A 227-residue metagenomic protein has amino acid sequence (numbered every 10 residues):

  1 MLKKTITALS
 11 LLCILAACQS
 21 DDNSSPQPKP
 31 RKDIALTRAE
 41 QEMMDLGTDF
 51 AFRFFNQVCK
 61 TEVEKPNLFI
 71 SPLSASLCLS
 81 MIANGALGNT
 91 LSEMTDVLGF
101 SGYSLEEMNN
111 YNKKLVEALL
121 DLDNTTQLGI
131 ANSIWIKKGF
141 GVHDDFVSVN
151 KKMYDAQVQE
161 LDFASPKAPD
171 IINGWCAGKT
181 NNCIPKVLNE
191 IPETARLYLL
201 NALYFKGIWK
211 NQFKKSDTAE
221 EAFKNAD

Functional and structural regions predicted by a protein language model:
L2-A8: Sec-dependent signal peptide recognition, specifically the positively charged N-region followed immediately by
I14-A17: C-terminal motif of bacterial Sec signal peptides marking the signal peptidase cleavage site
Q19-D22: Bacterial signal peptide processing site
Q27-G47: Post-signal peptide N-terminal segment of mature Sec-exported envelope proteins
D45-C59: Mature N-terminal segment immediately following signal peptide/propeptide cleavage in secreted/periplasmic
N56-A131: Post-signal peptide N-terminal segment of secreted/secretory-pathway proteins
K65, L105-D227: Non-catalytic, conformational "gating/processing" segments within enzyme and secreted inhibitor domains
